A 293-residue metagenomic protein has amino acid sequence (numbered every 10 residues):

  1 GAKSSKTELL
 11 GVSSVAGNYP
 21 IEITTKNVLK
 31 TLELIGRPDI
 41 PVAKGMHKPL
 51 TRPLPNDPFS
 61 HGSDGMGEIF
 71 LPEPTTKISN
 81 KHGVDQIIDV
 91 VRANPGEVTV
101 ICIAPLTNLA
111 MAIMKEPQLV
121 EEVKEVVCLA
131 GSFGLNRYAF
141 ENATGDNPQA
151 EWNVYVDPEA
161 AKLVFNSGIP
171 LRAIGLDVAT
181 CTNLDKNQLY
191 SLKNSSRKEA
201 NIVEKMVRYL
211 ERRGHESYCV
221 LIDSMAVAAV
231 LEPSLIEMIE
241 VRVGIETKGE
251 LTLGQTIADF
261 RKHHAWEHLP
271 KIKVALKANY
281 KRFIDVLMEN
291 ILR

Functional and structural regions predicted by a protein language model:
G1-K30, D64, F70-A173, A179 (+1 more regions): Active-site histidine-anchored catalytic micro-motif
G1-L9, W152-Y155, E159, L163-R293: Conformational coupling and interaction surfaces
Y19-I23, L50-T51, S132-N136, G244-R261: Short, mixed-charge aromatic SLiMs
T25, L29-K30, L34-A93, L269-M288 (+1 more regions): Metal-dependent C-N hydrolase catalytic cores
E33-P38, H47, R92-G96, M114-Q118 (+5 more regions): Generic secondary-structure signature for well-ordered alpha-helical cores
K44-H47, A104, C219: Short N-terminal helix-initiation segments at or just after the protein's N-terminus
T51-P58, T75-I78, V127-A130, A173 (+2 more regions): Short, functional N-terminal and low-complexity linear motifs
